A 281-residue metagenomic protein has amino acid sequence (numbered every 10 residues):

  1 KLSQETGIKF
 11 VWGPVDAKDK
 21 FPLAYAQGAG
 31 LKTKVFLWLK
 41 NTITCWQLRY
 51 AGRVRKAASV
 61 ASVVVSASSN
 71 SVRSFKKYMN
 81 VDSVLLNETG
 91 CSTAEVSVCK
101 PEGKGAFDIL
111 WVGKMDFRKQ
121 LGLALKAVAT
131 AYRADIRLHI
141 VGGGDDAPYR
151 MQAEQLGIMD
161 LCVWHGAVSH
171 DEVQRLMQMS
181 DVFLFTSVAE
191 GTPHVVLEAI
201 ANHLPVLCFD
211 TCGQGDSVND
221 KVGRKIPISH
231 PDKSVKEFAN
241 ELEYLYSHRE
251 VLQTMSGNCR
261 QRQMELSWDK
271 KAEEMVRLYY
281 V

Functional and structural regions predicted by a protein language model:
I43-S97: Donor nucleotide-sugar binding/catalytic pocket of nucleotide-sugar-dependent glycosyltransferases
A58, A167-V168, R175-S180: Short alpha-helical donor nucleotide-sugar binding micro-motif in glycosyltransferases
F107, K114-T130, A147: A conserved mid-protein helix/loop that constitutes part of the nucleotide-sugar donor-binding site
R150-V168: Nucleotide-activated donor-binding/catalytic signature segment of Leloir-type glycosyltransferases, i.e., the conserved
V188: Aromatic "clamp/platform" in nucleotide-sugar-dependent glycosyltransferases that forms part of the donor/acceptor
V196, P205-C208: Short hydrophobic beta-strand element within catalytic cores of glycosyltransferases and related nucleotide-activated
G215-E243: Change "using UDP/GDP/dTDP sugars" to "using nucleotide sugars
Y244, V251-E265, E274-R277: A short, well-ordered alpha-helix in the C-terminal region of glycosyltransferases
